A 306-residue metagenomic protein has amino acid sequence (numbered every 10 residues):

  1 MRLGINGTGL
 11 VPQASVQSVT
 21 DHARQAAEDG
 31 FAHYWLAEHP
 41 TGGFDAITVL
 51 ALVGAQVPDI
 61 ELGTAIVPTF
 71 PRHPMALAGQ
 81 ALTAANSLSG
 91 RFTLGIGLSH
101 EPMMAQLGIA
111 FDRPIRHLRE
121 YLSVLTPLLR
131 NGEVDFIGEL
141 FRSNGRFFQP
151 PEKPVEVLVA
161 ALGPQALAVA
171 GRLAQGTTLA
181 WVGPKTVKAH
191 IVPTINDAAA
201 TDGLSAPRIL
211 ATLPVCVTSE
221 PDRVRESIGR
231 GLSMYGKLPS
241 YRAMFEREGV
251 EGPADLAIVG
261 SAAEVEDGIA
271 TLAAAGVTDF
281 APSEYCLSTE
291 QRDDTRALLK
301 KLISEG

Functional and structural regions predicted by a protein language model:
M1-G306: Active-site-adjacent structural elements that line small-molecule/cofactor binding pockets in enzymes
